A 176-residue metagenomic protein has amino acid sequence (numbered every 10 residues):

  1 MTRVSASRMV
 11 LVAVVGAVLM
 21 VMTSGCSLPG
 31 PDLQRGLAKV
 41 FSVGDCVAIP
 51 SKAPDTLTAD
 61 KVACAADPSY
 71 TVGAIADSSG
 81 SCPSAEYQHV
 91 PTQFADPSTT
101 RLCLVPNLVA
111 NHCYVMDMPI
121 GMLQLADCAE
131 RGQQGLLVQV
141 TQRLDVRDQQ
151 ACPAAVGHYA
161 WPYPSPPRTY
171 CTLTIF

Functional and structural regions predicted by a protein language model:
M1-A13: Bacterial N-terminal signal peptides that target proteins for export
M22-G25: C-terminal motif of bacterial Sec signal peptides marking the signal peptidase cleavage site
S27-F176: Primary mode marks residue(s) on the alpha4-beta5-alpha5 output face of response regulator receiver
